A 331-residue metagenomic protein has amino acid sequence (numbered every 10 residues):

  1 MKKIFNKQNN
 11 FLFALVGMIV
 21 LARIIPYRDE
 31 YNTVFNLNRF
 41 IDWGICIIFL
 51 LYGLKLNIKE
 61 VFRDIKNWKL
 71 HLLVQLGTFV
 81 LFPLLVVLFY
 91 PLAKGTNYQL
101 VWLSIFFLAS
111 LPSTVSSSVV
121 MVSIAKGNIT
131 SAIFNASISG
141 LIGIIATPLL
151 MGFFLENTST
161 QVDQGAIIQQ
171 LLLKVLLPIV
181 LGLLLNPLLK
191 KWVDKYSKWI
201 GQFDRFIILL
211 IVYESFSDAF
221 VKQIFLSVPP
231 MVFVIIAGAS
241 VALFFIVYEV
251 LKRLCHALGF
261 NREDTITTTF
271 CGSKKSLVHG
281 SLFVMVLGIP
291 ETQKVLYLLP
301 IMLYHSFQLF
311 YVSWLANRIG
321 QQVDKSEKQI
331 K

Functional and structural regions predicted by a protein language model:
M1-A93, G152, E156-R262, V323-D324 (+1 more regions): Structural signature of multi-pass alpha-helical membrane transport proteins
N32, Q223-P230, V284-M302: Extracellular/periplasmic helix-loop-helix junctions in multi-pass membrane proteins
R63-D64, S116-N128, K252-H256, F283-G288 (+1 more regions): Helix-loop junctions at the membrane interface of multi-pass solute transporters
W68-Q75, T96-A109, G127-S137, V234-I235 (+2 more regions): The feature identifies polytopic integral membrane transport proteins across all domains of life
G77-L85, S110-V115, A132-F153, L172-L176 (+2 more regions): Membrane-embedded alpha-helical segments of transport systems, primarily multispan ion/solute transporters
F89-T96, L282-G288: Hydrophobic alpha-helical transmembrane segments of integral membrane proteins
Y90-I145, L155-I167: Membrane-interface helix-loop-helix junctions at boundaries between adjacent transmembrane segments
I246-C255, L298-D324: Membrane-helix cytosolic exit motif
